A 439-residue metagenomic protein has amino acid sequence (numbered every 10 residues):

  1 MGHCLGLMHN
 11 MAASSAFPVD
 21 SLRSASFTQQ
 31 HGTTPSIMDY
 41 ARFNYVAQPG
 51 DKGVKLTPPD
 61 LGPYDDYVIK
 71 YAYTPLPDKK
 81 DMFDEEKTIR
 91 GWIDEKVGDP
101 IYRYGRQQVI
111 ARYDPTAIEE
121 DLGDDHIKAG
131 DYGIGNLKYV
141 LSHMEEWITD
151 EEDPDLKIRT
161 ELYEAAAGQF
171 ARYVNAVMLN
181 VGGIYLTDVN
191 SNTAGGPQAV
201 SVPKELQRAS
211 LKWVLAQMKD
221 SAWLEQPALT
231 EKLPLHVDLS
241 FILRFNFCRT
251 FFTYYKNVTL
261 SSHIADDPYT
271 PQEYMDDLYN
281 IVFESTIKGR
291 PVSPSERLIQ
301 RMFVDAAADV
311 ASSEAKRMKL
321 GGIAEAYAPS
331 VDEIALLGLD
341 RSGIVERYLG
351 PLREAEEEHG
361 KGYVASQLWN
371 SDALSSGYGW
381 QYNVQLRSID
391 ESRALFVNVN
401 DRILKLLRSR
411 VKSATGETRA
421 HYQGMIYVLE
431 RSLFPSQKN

Functional and structural regions predicted by a protein language model:
M1-N10: Active-site recognition of the HExxH zinc-binding catalytic motif
S14-N439: Conserved catalytic/binding loops enriched for acidic/polar residues
